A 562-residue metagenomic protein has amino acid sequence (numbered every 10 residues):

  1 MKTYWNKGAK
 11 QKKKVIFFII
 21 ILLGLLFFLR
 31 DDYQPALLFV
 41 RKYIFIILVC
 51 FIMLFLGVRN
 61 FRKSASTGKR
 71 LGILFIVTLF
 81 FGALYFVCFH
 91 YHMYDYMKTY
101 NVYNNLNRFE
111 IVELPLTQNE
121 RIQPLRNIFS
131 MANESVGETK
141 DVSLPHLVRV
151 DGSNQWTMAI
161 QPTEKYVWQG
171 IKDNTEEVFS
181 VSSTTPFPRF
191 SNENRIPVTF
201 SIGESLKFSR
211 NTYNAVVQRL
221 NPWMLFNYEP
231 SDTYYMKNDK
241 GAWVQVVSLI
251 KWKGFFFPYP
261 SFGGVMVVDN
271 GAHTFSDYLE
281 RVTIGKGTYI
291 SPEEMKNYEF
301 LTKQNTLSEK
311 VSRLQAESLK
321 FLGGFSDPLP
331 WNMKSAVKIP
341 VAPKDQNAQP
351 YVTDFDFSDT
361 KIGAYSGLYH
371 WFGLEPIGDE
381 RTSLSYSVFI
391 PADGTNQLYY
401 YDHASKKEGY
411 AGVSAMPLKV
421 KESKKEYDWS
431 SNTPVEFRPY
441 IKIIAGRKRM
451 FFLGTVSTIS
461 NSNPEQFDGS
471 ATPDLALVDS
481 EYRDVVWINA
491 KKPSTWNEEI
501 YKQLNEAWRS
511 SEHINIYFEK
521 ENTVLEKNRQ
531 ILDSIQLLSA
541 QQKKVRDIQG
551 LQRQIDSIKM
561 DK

Functional and structural regions predicted by a protein language model:
T3-K562: Soluble extracytoplasmic regions of secretory-pathway and membrane proteins
